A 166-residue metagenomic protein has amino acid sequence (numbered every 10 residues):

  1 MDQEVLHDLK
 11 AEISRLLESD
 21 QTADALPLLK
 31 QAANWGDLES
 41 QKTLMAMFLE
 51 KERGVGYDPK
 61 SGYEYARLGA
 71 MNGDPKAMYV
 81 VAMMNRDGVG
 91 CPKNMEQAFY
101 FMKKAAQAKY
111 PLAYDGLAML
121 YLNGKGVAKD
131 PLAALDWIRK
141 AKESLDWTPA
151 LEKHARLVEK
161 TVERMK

Functional and structural regions predicted by a protein language model:
E4-V5, W35-D37, K51-E52, M71-D74 (+6 more regions): Short helix-capping/linker turns of helical repeat alpha-solenoids
V5-W35, L49: Alpha-helical segment of the N-proximal tetratricopeptide repeat
A11-R15, T43-K51, V80-D87, G116-N123 (+1 more regions): Hydrophobic face of amphipathic alpha-helices that form TPR/SEL1-like repeat modules and related alpha-solenoid
E18-P27, G54-Y65, P92-F101, A128-W137: Structural signature of tandem alpha-helical TPR/SEL1-like repeats, specifically the intra-repeat loop/turn
A32, R67-G69, K104-A105, K140-A141: Canonical positions in the second alpha-helix
S40, A77, A113, A150-L151: TPR alpha-solenoid repeat register
G54, G90, G126, V158-K166: Alpha-helical linker/edge segments of TPR/alpha-solenoid repeat scaffolds and analogous pre-/post-domain helices
K142-K166: Terminal, low-structured helical/coil segments at or just beyond the last alpha-helical repeat
